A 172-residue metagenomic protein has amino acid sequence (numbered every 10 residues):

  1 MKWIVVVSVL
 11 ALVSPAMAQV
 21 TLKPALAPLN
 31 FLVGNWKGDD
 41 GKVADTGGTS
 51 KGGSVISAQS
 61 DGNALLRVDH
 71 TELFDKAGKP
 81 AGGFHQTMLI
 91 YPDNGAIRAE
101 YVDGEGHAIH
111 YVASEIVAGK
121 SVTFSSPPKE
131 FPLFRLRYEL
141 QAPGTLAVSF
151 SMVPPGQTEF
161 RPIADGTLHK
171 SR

Functional and structural regions predicted by a protein language model:
M1-I4: Positively charged n-region of N-terminal signal peptides that target proteins for export
V13-P15: N-terminal signal peptide c-region/cleavage motif recognized by signal peptidases
A18-R172: Hydrophobic small-molecule pocket/channel-lining residues, especially in calycin-type beta-barrels
